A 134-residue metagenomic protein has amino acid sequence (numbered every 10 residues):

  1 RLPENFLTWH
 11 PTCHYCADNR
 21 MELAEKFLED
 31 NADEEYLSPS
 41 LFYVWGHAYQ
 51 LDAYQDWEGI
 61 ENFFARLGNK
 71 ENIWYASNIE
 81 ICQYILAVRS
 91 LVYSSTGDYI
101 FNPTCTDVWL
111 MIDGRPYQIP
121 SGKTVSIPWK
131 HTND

Functional and structural regions predicted by a protein language model:
R1-S40: Active-site-adjacent pocket scaffolds in enzyme catalytic domains
E29, Y36-W129, N133: C-terminal domain-boundary segment and adjacent tail
